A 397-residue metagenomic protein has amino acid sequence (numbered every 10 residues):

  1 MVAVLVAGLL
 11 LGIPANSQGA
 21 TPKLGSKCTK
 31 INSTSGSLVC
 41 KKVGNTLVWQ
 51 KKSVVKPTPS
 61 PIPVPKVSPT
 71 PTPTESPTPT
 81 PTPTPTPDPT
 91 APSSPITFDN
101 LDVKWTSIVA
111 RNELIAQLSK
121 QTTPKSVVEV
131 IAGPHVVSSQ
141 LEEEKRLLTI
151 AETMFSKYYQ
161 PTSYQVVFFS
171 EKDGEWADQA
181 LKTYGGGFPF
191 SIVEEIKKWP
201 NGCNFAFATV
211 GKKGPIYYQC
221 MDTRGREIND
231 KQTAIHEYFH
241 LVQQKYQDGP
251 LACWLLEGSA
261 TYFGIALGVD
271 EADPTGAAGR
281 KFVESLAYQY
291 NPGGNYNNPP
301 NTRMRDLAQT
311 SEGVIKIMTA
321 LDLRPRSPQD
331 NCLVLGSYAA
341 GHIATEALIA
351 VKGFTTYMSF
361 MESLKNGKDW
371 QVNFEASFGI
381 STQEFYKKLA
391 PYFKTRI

Functional and structural regions predicted by a protein language model:
M1-Q18: Secretory targeting and sorting signals
S17, N291-Q383: Active-site-proximal alpha-helical
G19-C28, N32: Secreted/surface-exposed cysteine- and glycine-rich disulfide frameworks
S35-K42: Extracellular disulfide-bonded cysteine-rich modules/repeats
C40, P85-E227, K231-Q232, T310-I315 (+4 more regions): Non-catalytic architectural context of zinc metalloproteases
K56-P92: Ser/Thr-rich, Proline-interspersed low-complexity disordered segments
V137-E144, T223-I235, D248-E257, N331-H342 (+4 more regions): Solvent-exposed, acidic/flexible segments
N204-R305: Zinc-dependent metallopeptidase catalytic helix centered on the HExxH motif and its immediate flanking segment
